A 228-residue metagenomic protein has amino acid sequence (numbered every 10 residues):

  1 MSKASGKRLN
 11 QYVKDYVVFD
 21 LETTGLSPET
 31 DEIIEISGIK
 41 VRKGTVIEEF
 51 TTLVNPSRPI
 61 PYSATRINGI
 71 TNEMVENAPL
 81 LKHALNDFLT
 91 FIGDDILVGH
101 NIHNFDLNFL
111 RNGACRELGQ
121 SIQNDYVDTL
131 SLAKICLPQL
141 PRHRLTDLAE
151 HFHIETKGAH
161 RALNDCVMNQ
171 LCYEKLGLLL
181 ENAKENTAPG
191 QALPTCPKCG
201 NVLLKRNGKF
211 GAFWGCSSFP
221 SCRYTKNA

Functional and structural regions predicted by a protein language model:
M1-R111, C115-R116, Q120, P138-H143 (+1 more regions): Conserved non-catalytic scaffold segment of RNase H-like nuclease domains
Y126-H143: Short alpha-helix plus adjacent loop in nuclease-associated cores
T146, L193, F213, F219: Residues immediately within or flanking Cys/His clusters that coordinate Zn2+ in small zinc-binding modules
R161-E174: Acidic, divalent-metal-coordinating active-site segment for phosphoryl/phosphodiester hydrolysis, typified by short
L179-L193, R206-K209: Short, flexible, mixed-charge glycine/proline-rich loop motifs that serve as phosphate/nucleic-acid-contacting
C196-C199, C216: Short cysteine-rich clusters marking metal-coordination/redox-active sites
G208-F213, N227-A228: Short cysteine/histidine-rich zinc-coordinating motifs and their immediately flanking basic loops
P220-A228: Short metal-binding segments enriched for Cys and/or His
